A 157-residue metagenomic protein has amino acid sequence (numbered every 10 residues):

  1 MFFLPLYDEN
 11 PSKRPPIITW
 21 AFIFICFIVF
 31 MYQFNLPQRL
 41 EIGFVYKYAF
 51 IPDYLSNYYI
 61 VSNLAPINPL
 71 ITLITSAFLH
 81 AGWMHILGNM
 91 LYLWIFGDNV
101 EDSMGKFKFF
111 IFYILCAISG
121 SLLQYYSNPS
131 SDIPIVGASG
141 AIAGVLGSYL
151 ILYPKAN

Functional and structural regions predicted by a protein language model:
M1-N157: A detector for small-residue-rich transmembrane helices and their helix-helix packing motifs
